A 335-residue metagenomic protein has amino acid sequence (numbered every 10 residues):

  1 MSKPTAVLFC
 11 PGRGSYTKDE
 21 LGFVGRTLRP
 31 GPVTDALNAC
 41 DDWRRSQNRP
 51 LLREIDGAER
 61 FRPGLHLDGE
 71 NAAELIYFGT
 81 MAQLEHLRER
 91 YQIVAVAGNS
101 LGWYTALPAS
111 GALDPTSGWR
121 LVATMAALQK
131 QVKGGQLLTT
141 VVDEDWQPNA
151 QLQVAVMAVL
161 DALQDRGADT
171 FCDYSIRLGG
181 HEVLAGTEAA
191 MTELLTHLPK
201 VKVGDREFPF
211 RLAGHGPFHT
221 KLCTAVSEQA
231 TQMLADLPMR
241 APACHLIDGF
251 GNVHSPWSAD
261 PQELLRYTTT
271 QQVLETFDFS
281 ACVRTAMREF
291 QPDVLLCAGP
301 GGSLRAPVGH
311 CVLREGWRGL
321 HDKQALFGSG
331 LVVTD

Functional and structural regions predicted by a protein language model:
S2-R88, P238-D335: Acyltransferase/transacylase module recognition
G14-S15, W103, E188, G216-H219 (+1 more regions): Gly/Ser/Thr-rich loops at beta-strand to alpha-helix junctions that form or flank small-molecule/cofactor-binding
E85-R90, A97-N99: Short, charge-rich binding segments
Q92-A95, G180-E182, Q291-L295: Short active-site oxyanion
V94-A106, S110: Gly/Ala-rich beta-loop-alpha elbow adjacent to hydrolase catalytic centers
P108, L222, R305-G309: A short acidic (Asp/Glu
S110-D260: Alpha/beta catalytic cores of group-transfer enzymes, especially the acyltransferase/condensing modules of polyketide
